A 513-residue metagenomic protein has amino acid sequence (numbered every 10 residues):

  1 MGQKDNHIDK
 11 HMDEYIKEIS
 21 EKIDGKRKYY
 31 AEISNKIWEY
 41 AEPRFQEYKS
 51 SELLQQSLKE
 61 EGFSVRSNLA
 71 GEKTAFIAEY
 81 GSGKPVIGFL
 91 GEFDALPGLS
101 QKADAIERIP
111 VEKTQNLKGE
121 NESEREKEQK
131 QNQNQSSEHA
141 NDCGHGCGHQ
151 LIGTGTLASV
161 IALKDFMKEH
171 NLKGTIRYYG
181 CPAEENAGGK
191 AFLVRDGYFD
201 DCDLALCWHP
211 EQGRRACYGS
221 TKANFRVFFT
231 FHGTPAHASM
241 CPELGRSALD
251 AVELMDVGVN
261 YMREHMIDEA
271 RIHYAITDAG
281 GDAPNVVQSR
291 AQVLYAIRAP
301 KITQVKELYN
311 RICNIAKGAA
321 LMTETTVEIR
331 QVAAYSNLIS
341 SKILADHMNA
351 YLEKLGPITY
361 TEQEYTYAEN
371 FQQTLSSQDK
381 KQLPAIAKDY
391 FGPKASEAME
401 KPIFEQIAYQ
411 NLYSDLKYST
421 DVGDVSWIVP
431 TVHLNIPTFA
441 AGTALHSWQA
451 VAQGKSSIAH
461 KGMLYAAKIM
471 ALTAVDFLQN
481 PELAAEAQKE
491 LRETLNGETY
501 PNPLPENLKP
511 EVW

Functional and structural regions predicted by a protein language model:
D5-H145, Q150, T154-T175: Acidic/His- and Gly-rich active-site-bordering loop/insert found across diverse amide/peptide-bond hydrolases
Y15, K26-I33, Q46-S57, P85 (+18 more regions): General structural feature for long, well-ordered alpha-helical segments within catalytic domains of soluble enzymes
I37, A78, F89, H149 (+8 more regions): Divalent metal-coordination and catalytic microenvironments
W38-Y40, H145, H149, H209 (+3 more regions): Histidine-centered active-site/metal-ligand motif
E42-R44, R177-A183, V332-N337: Conserved short loop/turn motifs at secondary-structure junctions
T74, L96, P110, N116-K118 (+4 more regions): Histidine/acidic-residue-rich, glycine-tolerant segments that coordinate divalent metal ions
I77, G88-L90, R177, R226-T230 (+2 more regions): Beta-strand secondary-structure signal
E253-W513: Metal-dependent amide/peptide-bond hydrolase catalytic core, centered on the "pita-bread" metallohydrolase fold
